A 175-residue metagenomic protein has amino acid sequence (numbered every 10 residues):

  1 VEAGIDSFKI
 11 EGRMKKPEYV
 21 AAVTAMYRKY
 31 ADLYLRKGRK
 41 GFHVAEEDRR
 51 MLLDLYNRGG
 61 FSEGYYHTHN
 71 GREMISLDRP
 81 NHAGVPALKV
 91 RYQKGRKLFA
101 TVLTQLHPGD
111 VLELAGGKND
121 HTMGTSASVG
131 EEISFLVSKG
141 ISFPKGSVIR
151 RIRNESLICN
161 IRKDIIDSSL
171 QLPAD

Functional and structural regions predicted by a protein language model:
V1-D175: Surface-exposed amphipathic alpha-helical tracts and adjacent flexible/coil segments at the periphery of soluble enzymes
